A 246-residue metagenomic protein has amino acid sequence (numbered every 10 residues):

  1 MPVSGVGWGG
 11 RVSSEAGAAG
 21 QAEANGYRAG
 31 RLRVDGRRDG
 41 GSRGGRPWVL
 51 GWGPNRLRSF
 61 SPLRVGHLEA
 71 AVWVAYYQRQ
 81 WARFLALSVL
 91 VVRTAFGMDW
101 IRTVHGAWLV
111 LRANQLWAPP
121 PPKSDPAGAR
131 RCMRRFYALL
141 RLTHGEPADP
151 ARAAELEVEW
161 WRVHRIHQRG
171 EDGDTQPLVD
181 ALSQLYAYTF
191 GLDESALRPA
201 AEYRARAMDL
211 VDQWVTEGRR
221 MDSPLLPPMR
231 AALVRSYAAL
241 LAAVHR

Functional and structural regions predicted by a protein language model:
G36-P47: Hydrophobic membrane-insertion alpha-helices, especially the h-region of bacterial N-terminal signal peptides
L57, A95-R102, L142-G145: Flexible helix-coil transition and linker loops at the boundaries of alpha-helical arrays
S61-E69: Generic helix N-cap/helix-start motif at coil->alpha-helix transitions
Y76, W117-P121: Hydrophobic/aromatic side-chain positions at a characteristic register within alpha-helices of tetratricopeptide repeats
V89-N114: Short, charge-rich amphipathic alpha-helical segments embedded in non-transmembrane helical bundles/solenoids
M133-E217: Extended amphipathic alpha-helical interaction segments
R220-R246: A cross-kingdom marker for long, charged
